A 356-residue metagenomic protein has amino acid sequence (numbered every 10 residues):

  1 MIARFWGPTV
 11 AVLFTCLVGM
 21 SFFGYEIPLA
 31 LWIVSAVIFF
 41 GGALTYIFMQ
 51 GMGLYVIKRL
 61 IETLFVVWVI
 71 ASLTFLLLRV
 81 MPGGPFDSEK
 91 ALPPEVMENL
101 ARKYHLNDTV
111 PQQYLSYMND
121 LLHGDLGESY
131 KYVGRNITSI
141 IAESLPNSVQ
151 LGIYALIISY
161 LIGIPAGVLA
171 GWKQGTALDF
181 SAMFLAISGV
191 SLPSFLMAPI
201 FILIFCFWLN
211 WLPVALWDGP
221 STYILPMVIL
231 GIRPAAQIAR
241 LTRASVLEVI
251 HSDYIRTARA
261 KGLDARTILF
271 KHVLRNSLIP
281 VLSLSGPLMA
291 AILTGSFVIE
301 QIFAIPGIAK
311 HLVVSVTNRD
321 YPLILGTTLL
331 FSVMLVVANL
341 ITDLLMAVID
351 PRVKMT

Functional and structural regions predicted by a protein language model:
W6-A36, G41-I47, V66, Y154 (+4 more regions): Generic hydrophobic transmembrane alpha-helix motif, especially the helices
F23-Y25, G53-L54, L64, E143-L178 (+2 more regions): Alpha-helical transmembrane segments of integral membrane proteins, especially multi-pass inner/plasma-membrane
F39-G53, N107, P111, H123-T138 (+3 more regions): Short, membrane-interfacial amphipathic segments enriched in basic
G42-Y55, F75, R79, Y130-G134 (+3 more regions): Transmembrane-helix boundary motif in ABC transporter permease subunits
I57-V67: N-terminal signal-anchor/signal peptide hydrophobic helix marking the start of the first transmembrane segment
V66-L115, L209-L225: Hydrophobic alpha-helical transmembrane segments of membrane transport/permease proteins and related membrane-embedded
M81, G189-L192, L293: Transmembrane helix irregularities
N107-I164: An internal, D/E-rich "acidic patch" concept
